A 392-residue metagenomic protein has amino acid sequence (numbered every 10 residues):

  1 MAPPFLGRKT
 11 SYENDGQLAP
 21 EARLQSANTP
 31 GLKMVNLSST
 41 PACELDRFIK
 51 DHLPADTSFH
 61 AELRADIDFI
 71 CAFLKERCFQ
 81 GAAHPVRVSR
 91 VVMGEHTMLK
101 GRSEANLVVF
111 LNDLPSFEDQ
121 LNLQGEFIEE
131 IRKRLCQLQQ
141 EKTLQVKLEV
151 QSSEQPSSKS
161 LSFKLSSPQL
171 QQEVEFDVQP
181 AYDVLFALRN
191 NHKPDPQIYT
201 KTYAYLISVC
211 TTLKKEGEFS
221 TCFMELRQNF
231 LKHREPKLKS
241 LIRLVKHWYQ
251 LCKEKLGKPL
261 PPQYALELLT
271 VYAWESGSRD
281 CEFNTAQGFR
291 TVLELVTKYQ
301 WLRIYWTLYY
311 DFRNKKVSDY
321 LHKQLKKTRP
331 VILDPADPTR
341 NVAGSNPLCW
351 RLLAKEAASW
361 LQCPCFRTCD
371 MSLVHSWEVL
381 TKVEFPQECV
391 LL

Functional and structural regions predicted by a protein language model:
M1-A105, V109-E129, Q145-S160: N-terminal regions immediately upstream of nucleotidyltransferase
H52, D56-R64, M98-K100, S116-Q124 (+3 more regions): Amphipathic alpha-helical protein-protein interaction segments
L74-P85, G101, Q124-T212: Conserved catalytic core of two-metal-ion nucleotidyltransferases
P85-E95, L144-L161, L260-E267, A286-R290 (+1 more regions): Short amphipathic alpha-helical segments embedded in low-complexity Lys/Glu-rich regions
G94-E95, N112-P115, P168-L170, A181-F186 (+1 more regions): Conserved beta-strand elements of beta-rich interaction domains across eukaryotes, especially beta-propellers
R189-N191, I198-L226, H233-K246: A structural motif
F230, P236-K355, S359: Conserved nucleotidyltransferase catalytic core and NTase-mimicking acidic/glycine-rich helix/loop elements in nucleic
S345-L392: C-terminal helix/juxtamembrane-tail motif
